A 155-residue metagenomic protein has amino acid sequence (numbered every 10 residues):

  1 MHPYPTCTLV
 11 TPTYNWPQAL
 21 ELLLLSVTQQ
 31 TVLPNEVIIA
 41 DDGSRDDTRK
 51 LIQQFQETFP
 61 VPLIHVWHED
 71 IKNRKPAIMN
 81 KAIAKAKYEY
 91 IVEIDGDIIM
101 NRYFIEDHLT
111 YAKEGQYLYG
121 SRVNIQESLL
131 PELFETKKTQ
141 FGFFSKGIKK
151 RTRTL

Functional and structural regions predicted by a protein language model:
P5-T8, E36: Cell-envelope/extracellular polymer assembly enzymes that use nucleotide-activated donors
N15, V27, D42-G43, D70: Conserved short acidic donor-positioning loop in nucleotide-sugar-dependent glycosyltransferases
L25-P34: Short, acidic, metal-binding catalytic loop of nucleotide-sugar glycosyltransferases
P34-G43, I64-H68: Short beta-strand/loop segment that forms part of the nucleotide-sugar
D41-K50, K72: A conserved acidic beta->alpha catalytic loop
E69-A86, Y103: Glycine-rich, basic loop-to-helix element that forms the pyrophosphate-binding segment of sugar-nucleotide handling
I91: Short aromatic/hydrophobic "clamp" motif used to bind/position activated sugar donors
Y103-T136: Conserved donor NDP-sugar-binding/catalytic core segment of glycosyltransferases
